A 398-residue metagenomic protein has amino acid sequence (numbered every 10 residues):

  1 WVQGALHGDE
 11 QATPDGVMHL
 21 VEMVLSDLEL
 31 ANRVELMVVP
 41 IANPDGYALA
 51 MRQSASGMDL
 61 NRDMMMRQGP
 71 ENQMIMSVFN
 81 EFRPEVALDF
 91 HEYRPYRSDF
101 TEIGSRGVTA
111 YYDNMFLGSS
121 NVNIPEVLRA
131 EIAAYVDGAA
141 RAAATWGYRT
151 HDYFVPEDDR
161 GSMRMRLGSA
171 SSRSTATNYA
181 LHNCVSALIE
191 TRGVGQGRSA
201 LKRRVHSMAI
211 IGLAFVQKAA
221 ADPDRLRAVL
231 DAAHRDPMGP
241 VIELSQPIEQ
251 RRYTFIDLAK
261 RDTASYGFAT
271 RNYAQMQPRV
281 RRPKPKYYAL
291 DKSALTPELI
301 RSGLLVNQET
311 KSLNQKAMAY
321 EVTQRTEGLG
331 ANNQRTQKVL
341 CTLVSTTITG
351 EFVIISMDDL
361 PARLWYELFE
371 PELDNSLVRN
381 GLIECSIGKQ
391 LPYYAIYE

Functional and structural regions predicted by a protein language model:
W1-E398: Structured catalytic-domain cores with a bias toward divalent-metal coordination
